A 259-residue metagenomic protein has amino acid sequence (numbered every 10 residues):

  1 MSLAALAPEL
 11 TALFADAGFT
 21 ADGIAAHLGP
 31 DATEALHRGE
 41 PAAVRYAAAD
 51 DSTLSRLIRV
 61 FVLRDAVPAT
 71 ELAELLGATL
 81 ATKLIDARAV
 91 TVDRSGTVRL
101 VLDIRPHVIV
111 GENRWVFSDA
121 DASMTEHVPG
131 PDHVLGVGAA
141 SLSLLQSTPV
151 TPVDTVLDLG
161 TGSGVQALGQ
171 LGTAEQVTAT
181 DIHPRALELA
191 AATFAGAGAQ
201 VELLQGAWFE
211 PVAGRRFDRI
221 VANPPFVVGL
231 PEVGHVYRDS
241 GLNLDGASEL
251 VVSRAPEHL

Functional and structural regions predicted by a protein language model:
S2-M124: N-terminal auxiliary segments of SAM/dcSAM-dependent transferases
L72, L144, N223, V251: Residue-level signal for inorganic ion chemistry
S95-V156, T161-G172: SAM-dependent Rossmann-like transferase core, predominantly class I methyltransferases with a strong bias toward
L135, D181-I182, R238-N243: Alpha-helix capping and helix-loop boundary segments enriched in small/acidic/polar residues
G138-A222, V228, V233: Conserved SAM/SAH cofactor-binding pocket of Class I
H183, L244-L259: Conserved Class I SAM-dependent methyltransferase catalytic core
R219, V233-R238, H258-L259: C-terminal amphipathic alpha-helical segment
P224-V251: Mobile active-site "lid"/loop adjacent to the S-adenosyl-L-methionine
